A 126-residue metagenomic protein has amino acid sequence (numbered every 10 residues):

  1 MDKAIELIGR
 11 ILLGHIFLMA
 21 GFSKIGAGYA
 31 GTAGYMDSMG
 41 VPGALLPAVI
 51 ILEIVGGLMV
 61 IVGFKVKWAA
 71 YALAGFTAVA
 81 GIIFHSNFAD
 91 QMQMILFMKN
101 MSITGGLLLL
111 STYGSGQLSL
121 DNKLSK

Functional and structural regions predicted by a protein language model:
M1-A27, G34, G43-I51, V55 (+1 more regions): Extended, low-polarity transmembrane helix blocks
